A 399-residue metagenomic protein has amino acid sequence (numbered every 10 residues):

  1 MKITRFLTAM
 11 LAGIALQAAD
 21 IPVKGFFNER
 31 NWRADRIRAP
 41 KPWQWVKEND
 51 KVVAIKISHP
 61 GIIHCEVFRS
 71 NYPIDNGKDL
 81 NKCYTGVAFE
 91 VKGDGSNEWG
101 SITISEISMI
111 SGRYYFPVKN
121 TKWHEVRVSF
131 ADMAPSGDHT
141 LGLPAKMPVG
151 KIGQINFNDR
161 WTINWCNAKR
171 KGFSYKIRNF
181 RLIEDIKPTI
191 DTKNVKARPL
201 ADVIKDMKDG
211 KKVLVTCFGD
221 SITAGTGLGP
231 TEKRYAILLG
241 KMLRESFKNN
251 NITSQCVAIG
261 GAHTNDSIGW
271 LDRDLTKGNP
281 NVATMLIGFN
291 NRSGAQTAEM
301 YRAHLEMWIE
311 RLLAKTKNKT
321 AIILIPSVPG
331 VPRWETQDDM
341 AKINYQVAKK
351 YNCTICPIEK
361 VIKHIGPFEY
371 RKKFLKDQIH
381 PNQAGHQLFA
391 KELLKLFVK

Functional and structural regions predicted by a protein language model:
M1-L7: Bacterial N-terminal signal peptides that target proteins for export
T8-A18: Hydrophobic h-region of N-terminal signal peptides that target proteins for export in Gram-negative bacteria
A18, D191-V257, W270-N279: Serine-esterase "nucleophile elbow" of acetyl-processing enzymes
A19-P199: Beta-rich carbohydrate-recognition modules and glycan-binding surfaces
I57, V128, F218-D220, L286-F289: Short loop/turn segments at strand-loop or loop-helix junctions that form parts of catalytic or ligand-binding pockets
S108, I237, K241-F247, D266-K399: Alpha-helical cap/lid subdomain in secreted, periplasmic, or secretory-pathway luminal O-acyl-processing enzymes
N158, F218-G219, I325: Short hydrophobic segments within beta-strands
T226-T231, C256-N265, S293-T297, Q378: Acidic/histidine-rich helix-loop elements that form or flank divalent-metal/phosphate-binding sites at the catalytic
